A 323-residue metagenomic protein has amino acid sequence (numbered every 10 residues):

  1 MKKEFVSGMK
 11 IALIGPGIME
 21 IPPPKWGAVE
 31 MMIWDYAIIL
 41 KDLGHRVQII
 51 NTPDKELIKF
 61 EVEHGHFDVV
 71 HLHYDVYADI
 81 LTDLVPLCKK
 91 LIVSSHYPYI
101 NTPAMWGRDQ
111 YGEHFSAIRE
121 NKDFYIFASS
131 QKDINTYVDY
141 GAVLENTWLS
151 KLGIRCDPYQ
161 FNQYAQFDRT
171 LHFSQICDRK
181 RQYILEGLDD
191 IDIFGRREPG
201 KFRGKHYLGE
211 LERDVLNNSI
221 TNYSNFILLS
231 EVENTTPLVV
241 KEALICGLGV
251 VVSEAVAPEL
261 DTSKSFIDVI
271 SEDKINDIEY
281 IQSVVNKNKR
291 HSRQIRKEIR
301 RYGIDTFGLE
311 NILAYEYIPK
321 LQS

Functional and structural regions predicted by a protein language model:
A12, V69-L72, L84-A104, F127: Active-site proximal beta-strand in glycosyltransferases
P98-Y99, M105-I126: Membrane-proximal helix-turn-helix segments that form the acceptor-binding/catalytic region of lipid-linked
D123-Y159: Donor nucleotide-sugar binding/catalytic pocket of nucleotide-sugar-dependent glycosyltransferases
F127, F161-K180, E186-D192: Conserved donor-binding/catalytic core segment of Leloir-type glycosyltransferases
N217, V240-I245, E259: Short alpha-helical segment that forms part of, or immediately flanks, the ligand-binding pocket in carbohydrate-active
T221-T235, L248: Acidic donor-binding loop of glycosyltransferase active sites
G249-S253: Short hydrophobic beta-strand element within catalytic cores of glycosyltransferases and related nucleotide-activated
E272-Q322: A charged, aromatic-enriched C-terminal amphipathic alpha-helix characteristic of glycosyltransferases across folds
